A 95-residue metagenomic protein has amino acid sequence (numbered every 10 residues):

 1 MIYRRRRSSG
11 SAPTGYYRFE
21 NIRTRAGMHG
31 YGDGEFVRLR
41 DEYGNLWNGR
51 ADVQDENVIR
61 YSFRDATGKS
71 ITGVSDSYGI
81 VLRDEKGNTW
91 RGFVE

Functional and structural regions predicted by a protein language model:
M1-E95: Cysteine-centric segments in proteins
